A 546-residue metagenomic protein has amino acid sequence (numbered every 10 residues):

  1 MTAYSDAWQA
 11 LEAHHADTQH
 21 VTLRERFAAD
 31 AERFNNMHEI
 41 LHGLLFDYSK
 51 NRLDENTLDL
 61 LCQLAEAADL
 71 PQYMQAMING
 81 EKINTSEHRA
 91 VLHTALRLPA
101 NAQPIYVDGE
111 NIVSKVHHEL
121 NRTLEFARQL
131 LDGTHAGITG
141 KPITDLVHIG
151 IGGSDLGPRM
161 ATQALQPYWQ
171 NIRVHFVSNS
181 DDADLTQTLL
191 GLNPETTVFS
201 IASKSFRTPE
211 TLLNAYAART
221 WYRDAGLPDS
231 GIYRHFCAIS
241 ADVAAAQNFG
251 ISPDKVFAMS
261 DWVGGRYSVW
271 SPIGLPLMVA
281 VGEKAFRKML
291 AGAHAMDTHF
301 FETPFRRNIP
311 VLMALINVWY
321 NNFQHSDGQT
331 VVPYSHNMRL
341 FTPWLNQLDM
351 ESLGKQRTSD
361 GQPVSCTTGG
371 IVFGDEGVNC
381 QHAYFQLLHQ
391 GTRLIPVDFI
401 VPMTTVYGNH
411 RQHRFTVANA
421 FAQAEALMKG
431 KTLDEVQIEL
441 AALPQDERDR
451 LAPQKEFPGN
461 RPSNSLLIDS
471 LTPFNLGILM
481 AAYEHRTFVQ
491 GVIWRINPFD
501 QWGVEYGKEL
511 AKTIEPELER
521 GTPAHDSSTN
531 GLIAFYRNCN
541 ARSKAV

Functional and structural regions predicted by a protein language model:
A3-A7, H14-T139, F415-F421, E425-D446 (+4 more regions): Extended, charge-enriched "interface" segments that sit outside catalytic cores
D6, A29-E32, R52, N56 (+19 more regions): Conserved active-site and cofactor/substrate-binding residues in soluble primary-metabolism enzymes
V21-A28, M37-I40, Y48-K50, Q72-N79 (+9 more regions): Short coil/turn segments at secondary-structure boundaries
E125-G133, T139-T303, T513: Glycine-rich phosphate-binding loops that contact phosphosugars or nucleotide phosphates
T144-G150, F199-S205, G328-S335, I371-V372 (+1 more regions): Short glycine-rich or small-residue beta-strand-to-loop segments that form or flank ligand, phosphate, metal/Fe-S
A161-Q166, L190-P194, A215-A217, D254 (+4 more regions): Short, solvent-exposed amphipathic alpha-helical segments in soluble enzyme and RNA/protein-processing domains
W221-N409, G430, G459, K508-E515 (+1 more regions): Active-site phosphate/pyrophosphate-binding segments
F457-R461, S465-W494, F499, Y506 (+2 more regions): C-terminal accessory domains/tails appended to large, multi-domain proteins
